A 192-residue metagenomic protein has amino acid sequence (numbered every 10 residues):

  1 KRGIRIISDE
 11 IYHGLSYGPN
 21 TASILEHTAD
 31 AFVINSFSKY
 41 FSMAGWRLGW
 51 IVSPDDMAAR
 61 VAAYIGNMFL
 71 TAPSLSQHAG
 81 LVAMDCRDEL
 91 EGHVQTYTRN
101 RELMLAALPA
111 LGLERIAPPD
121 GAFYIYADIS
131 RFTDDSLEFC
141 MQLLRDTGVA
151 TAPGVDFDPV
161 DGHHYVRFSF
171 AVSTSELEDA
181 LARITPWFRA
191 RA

Functional and structural regions predicted by a protein language model:
K1-I6, E10-M43: Active-site pre-lysine segment of PLP-dependent enzymes
K1-R2, L111, T147, R191: Helix C-cap/helix->beta junction micro-motif
H27-R60, L75, H164: Active-site PLP attachment segment
V61-M68, A83-P109: Structural signature of PLP-dependent enzymes
L81, Y97-L108, I116-I129: Conserved glycine-rich beta-strand-loop-beta hairpin in the small C-terminal domain of fold type I
D135, Q142-T151, F157-A192: PLP-dependent enzyme catalytic core of the Aspartate aminotransferase-like
